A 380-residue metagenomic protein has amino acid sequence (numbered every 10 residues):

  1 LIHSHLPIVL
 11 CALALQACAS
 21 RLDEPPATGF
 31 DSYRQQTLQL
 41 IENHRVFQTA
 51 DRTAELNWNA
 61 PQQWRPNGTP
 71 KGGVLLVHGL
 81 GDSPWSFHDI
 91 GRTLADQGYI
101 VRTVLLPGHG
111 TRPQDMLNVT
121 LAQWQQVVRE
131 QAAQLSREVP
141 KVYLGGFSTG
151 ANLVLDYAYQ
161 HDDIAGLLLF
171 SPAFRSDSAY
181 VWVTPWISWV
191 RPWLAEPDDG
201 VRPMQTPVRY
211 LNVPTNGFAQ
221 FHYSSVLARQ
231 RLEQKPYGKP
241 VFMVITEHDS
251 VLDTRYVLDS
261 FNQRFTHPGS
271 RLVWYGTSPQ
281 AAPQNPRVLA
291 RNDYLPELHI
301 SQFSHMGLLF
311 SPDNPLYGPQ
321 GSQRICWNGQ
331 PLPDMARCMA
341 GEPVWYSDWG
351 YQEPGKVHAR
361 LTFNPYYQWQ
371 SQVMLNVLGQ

Functional and structural regions predicted by a protein language model:
Q16-A17: C-terminal motif of bacterial Sec signal peptides marking the signal peptidase cleavage site
L56-L106: Short, surface-exposed "cap/lid" segments of acyl-processing enzymes
Q63-N67, N212-P354, A359-G379: Serine-hydrolase catalytic core
L105-G110, A173: Short beta-to-alpha linker loops that shape the active-site pocket of alpha/beta-hydrolase fold enzymes
T111-E138, Y143: Catalytic nucleophile-loop/oxyanion-hole region of alpha/beta-hydrolase and closely related hydrolase-like folds
G146-G150, V154: Gly/Ala-rich beta-loop-alpha elbow adjacent to hydrolase catalytic centers
L169-A179: Active-site nucleophile loop of the alpha/beta-hydrolase fold
